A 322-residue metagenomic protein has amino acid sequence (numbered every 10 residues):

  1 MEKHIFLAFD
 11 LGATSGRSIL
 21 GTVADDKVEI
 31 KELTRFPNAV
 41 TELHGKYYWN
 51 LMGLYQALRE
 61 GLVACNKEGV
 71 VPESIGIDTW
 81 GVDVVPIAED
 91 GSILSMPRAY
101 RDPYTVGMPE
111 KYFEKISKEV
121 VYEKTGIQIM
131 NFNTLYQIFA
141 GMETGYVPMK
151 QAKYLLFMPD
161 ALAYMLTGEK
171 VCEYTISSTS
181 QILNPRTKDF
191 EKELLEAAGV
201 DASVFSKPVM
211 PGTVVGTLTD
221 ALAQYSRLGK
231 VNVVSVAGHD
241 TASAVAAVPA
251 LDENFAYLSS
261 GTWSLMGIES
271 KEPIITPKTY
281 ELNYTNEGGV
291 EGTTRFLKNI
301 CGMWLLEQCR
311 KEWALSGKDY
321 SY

Functional and structural regions predicted by a protein language model:
M1-S95, E123, A223-V233: N-terminal glycine/serine-rich phosphate-binding loop of ATP-dependent small-molecule kinases, especially carbohydrate
E2, L7-A8, L20, F113-T125 (+7 more regions): Active-site core segments that coordinate phosphate-bearing ligands/cofactors across diverse enzyme families
E42-G45, G107-K111, I182-N184, L218: Short, charged, surface-exposed secondary-structure boundary motifs
L43, V63, K67-R101, Q128-T134 (+3 more regions): Short beta-strand-loop/turn "lid" adjacent to the catalytic site in phosphate-handling enzymes
L58-E73, T144-M149, K192-A202: Phosphate/pyrophosphate-binding loops at sites that engage ATP/ADP/AMP, CoA/4′-phosphopantetheine, polyphosphate
V85, G107-K111, A244-A246: Pocket-flanking alpha-helical
R98-K115: Short alpha-helix plus adjacent loop in nuclease-associated cores
S206-V214, Y322: Short linear loop/turn motifs
